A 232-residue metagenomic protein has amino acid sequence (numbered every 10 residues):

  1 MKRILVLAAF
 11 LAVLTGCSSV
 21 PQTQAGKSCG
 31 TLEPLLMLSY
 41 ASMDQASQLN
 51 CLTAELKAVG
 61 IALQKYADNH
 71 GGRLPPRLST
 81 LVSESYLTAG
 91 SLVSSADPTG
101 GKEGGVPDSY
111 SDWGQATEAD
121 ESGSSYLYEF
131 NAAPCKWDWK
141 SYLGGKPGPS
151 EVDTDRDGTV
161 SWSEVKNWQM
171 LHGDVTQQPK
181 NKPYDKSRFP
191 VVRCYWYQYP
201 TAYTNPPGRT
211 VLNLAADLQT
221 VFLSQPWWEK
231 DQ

Functional and structural regions predicted by a protein language model:
M1-I4: Positively charged n-region of N-terminal signal peptides that target proteins for export
V6-F10: Sec-dependent N-terminal signal peptides
T15-G16: C-terminal motif of bacterial Sec signal peptides marking the signal peptidase cleavage site
S19: Short, conserved catalytic or interaction motifs in soluble domains
G26-Q232: Short, well-structured segments within or immediately adjacent to enzyme catalytic domains that line ligand-binding
